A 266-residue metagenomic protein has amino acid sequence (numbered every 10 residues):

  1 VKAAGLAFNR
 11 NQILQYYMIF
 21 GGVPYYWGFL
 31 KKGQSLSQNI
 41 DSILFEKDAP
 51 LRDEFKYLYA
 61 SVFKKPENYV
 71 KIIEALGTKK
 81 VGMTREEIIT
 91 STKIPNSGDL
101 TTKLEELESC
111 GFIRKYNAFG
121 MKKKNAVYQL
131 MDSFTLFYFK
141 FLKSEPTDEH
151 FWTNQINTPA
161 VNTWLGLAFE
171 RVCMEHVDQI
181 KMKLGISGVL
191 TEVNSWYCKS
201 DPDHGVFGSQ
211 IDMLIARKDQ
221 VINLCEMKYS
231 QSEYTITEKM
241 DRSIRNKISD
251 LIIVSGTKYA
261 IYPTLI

Functional and structural regions predicted by a protein language model:
K2, Y17, E87-T90: The alpha-helix within a helix-turn-helix
A4-L58: Amphipathic alpha-helical "lid/sensor" segments that cap RecA-like P-loop NTPase cores
N11-L14, P24, Q38, E67-V70 (+6 more regions): Non-catalytic, well-ordered alpha-helical scaffold segments
K64-V81: Short amphipathic alpha-helical interface segments
K79-S91: Short acidic, hydrophobic short linear motifs in intrinsically disordered regions
K93-C110: Short amphipathic alpha-helical interaction segments
E108-F119: A short, conserved structural fragment
A118-M121, A126-I266: A cross-kingdom feature that marks ATP-driven nucleic-acid transaction machinery
